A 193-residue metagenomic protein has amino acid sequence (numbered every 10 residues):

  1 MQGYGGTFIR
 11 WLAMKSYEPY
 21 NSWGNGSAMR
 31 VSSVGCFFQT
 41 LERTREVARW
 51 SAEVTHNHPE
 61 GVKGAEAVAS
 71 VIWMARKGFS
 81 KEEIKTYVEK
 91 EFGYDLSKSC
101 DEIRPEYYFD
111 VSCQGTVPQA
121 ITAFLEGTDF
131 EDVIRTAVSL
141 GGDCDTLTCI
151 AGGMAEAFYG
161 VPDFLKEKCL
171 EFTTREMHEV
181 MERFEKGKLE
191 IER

Functional and structural regions predicted by a protein language model:
M1-R193: Structured, active/binding-site neighborhoods that engage oxygen-rich ligands
